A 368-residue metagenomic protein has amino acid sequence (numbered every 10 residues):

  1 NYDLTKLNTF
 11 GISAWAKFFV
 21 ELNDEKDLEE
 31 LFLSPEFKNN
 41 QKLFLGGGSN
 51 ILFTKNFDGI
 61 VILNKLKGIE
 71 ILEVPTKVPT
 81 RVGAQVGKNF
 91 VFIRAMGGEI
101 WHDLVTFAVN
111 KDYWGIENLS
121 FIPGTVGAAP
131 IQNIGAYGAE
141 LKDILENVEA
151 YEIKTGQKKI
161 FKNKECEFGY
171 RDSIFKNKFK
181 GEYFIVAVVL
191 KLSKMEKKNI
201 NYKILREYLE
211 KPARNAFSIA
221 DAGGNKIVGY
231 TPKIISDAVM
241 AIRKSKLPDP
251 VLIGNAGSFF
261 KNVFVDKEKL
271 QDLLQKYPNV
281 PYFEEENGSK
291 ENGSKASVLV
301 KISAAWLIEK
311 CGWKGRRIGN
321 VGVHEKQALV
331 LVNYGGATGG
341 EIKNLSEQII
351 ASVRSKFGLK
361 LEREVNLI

Functional and structural regions predicted by a protein language model:
N1-T155: Anion-binding (especially nucleotide phosphate/pyrophosphate-binding) glycine-rich loop and adjoining beta-alpha core
T5-I12, I51, K158-F217, N225-V332 (+2 more regions): Phosphate/pyrophosphate- and phosphate-bearing ligand-binding catalytic cores of soluble enzymes
L28-F32, V105, R206, S236-V239 (+2 more regions): A generic alpha-helix structural signal
T76-Q85, S218-V228: Short Gly/Ser/Thr- and charged-rich N-terminal loops/segments that act as flexible capping/hinge elements
V78, G83-Q85, E291-S294, N344: Sensor of tandemly repeated, compositionally biased sequence architecture
Y113, G339-L345: Beta-rich strand-turn-strand
I349: Phosphate/pyrophosphate-binding loops and the adjoining catalytic core of nucleotide-dependent enzymes
